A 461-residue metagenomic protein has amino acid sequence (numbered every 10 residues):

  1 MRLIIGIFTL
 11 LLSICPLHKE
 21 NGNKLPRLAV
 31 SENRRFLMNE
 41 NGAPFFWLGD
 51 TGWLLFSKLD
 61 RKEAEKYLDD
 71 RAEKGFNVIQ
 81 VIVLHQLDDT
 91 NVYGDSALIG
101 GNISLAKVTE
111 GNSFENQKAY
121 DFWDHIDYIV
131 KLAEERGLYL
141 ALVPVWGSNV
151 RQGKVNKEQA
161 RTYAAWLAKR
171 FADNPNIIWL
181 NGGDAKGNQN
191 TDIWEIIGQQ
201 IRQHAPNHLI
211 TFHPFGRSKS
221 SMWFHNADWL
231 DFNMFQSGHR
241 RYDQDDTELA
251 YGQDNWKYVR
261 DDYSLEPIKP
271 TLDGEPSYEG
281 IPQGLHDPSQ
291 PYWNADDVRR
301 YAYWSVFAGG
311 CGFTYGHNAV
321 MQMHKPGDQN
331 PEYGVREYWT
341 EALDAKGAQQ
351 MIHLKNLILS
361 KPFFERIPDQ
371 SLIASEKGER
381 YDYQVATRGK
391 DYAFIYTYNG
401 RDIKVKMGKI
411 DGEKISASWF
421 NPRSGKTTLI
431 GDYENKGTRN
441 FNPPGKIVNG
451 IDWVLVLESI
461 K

Functional and structural regions predicted by a protein language model:
M1-G22: Bacterial Sec-dependent N-terminal signal peptides
I14, D69, L167-R170, Q200 (+5 more regions): Short, flexible, glycine/charge-rich loop motifs used to bind or transfer phosphoryl groups or to couple energy/partner
K19-K74, G389-D391, V405-K406, I410-I430 (+2 more regions): Non-catalytic accessory regions flanking glycosidase/transglycosidase catalytic cores in CAZymes
L25, V30-Q244, D254: Active-site mouth of glycoside hydrolases
L28-V30, R170-A172, Q203, W223-N226 (+6 more regions): Generic structural signal for beta-strand residues in well-ordered domains
N176, G182-Q322, P331-E337: Extracellular glycoside hydrolase catalytic/binding regions
P267-T271, Y278-P282, N294-G431, P444-K461: Aromatic- and carboxylate-lined catalytic core of secreted/periplasmic carbohydrate-active enzymes
